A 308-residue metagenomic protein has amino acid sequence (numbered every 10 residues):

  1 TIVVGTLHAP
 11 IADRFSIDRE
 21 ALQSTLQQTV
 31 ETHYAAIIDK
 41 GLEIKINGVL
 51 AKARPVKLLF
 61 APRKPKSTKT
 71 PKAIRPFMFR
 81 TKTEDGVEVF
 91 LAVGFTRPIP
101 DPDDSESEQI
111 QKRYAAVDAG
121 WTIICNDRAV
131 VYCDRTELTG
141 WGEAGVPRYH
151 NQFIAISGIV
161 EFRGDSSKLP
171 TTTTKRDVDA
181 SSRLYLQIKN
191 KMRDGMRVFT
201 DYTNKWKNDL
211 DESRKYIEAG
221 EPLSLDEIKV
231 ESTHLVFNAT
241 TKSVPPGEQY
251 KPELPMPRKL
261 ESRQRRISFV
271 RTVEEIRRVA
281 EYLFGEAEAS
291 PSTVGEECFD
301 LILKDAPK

Functional and structural regions predicted by a protein language model:
T1-Y114: Glycine/threonine-rich ATP-lid/beta-loop region of ATP-binding domains
P71-K308: Charged regulatory segments coupled to nucleotide-binding catalytic modules in large multidomain enzymes
